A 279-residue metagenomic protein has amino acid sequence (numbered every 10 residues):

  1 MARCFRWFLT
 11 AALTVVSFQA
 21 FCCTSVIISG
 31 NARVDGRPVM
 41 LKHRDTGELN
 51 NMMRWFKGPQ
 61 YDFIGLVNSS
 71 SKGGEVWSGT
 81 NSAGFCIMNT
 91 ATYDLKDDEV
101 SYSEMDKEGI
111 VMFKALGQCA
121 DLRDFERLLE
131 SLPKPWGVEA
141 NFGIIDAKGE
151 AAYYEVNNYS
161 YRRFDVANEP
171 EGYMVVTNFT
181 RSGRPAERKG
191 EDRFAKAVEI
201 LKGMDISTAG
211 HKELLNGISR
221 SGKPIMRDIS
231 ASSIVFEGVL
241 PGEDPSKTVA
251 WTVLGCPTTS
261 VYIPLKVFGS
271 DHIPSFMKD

Functional and structural regions predicted by a protein language model:
M1-L9: Bacterial N-terminal signal peptides that target proteins for export
S17-F18: N-terminal signal peptide c-region/cleavage motif recognized by signal peptidases
F21: Extended, Lys/Arg-enriched charged tracts that mediate electrostatic binding to polyanionic substrates
T24-F85, N89-G117, A140, I145-D279: C-terminal, well-structured catalytic/ligand-binding subdomain of enzymes
G30, C119-A120, L132-P133: Sec/Tat-exported extracytoplasmic proteins
D124-G143: Secretory/export targeting leaders with adjacent low-complexity proregions
